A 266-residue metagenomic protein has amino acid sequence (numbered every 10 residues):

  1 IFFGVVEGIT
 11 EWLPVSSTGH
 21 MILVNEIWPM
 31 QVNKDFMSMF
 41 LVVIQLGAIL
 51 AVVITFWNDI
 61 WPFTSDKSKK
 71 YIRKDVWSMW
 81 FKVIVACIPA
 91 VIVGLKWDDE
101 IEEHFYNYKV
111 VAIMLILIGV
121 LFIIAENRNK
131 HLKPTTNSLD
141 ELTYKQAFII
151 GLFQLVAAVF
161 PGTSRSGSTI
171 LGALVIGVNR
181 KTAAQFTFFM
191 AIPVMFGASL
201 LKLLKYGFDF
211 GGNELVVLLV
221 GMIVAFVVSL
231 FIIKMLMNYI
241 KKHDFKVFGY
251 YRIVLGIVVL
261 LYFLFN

Functional and structural regions predicted by a protein language model:
I1-N266: Multi-pass membrane proteins that catalyze or facilitate reactions on polyprenyl-/lipid-phosphate substrates and their
